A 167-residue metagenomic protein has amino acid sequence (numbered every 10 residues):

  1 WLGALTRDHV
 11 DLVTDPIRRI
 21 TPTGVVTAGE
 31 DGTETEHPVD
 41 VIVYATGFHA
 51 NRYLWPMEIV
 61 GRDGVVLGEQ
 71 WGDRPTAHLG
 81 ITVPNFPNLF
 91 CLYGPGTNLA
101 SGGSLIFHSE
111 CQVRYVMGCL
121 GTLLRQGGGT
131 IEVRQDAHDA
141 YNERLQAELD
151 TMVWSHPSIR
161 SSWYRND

Functional and structural regions predicted by a protein language model:
W1-T21, G32-E58, D139-D167: C-terminal catalytic lobe of FAD-dependent flavoproteins
L12-P16, N51-W55, V66-E69, L123-V133: Acidic/polar loop patches that form or flank catalytic/metal-binding clefts of enzymes that bind anionic ligands
T14, G29, Y93-G94: Pocket-edge structural micro-motifs
I20-T27, G72-D73: Short gly/ser/thr-rich secondary-structure transition/capping motifs
T23-V25, I42, L89: Generic beta-strand hydrophobic packing signal
V26-E30, V60: A generic structural motif
H49-N98: Glycine-rich loop(s) and the adjacent beta-strand/alpha-helix scaffold that form part
A77, N85, F90-D167: C-terminal, flexible cofactor-proximal segment of oxidoreductases
